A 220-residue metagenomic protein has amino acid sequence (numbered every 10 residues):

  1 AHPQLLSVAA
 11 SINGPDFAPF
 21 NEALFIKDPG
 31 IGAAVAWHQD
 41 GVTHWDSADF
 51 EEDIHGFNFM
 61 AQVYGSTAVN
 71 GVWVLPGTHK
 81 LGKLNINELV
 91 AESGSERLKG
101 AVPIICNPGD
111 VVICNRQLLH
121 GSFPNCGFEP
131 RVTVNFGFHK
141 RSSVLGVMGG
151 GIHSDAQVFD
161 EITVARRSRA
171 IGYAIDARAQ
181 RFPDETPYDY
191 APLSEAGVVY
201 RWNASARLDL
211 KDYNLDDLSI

Functional and structural regions predicted by a protein language model:
A1-P108, G121-P130, F136-G150, L215-I220: Non-heme Fe(II) oxygenase catalytic core, chiefly the N-lobe of the double-stranded beta-helix
L118-L119, F123-I220: Non-heme Fe(II)/2-oxoglutarate
